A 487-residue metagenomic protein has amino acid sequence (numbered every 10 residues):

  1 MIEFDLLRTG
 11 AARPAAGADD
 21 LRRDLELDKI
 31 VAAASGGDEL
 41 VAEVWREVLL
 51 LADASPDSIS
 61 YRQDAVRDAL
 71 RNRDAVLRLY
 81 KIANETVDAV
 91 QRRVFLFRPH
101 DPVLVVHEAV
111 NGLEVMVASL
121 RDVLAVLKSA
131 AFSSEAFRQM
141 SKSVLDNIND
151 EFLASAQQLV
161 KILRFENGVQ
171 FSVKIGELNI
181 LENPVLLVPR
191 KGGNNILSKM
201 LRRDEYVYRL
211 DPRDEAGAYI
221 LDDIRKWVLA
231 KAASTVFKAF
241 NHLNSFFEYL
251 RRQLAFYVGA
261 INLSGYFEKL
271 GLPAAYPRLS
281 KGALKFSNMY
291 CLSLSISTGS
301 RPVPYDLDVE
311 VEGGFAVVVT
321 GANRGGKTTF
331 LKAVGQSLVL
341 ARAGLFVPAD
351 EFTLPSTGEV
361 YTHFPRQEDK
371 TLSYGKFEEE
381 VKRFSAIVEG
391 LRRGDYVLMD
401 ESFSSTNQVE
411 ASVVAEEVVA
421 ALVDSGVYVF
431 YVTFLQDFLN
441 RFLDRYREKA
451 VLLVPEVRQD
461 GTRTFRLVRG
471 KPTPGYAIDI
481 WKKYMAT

Functional and structural regions predicted by a protein language model:
M1, R22, Y257, L453-V457: Assembly/interface hotspot detector across virion components, adhesins/toxins, and nucleic-acid enzymes
M1-S172: Conserved amphipathic alpha-helical "coupling/scaffold" segments that transmit conformational changes between domains
E26, S198, R447-K449: Active-site regions of enzymes building and remodeling cell-envelope glycoconjugates
L51-Q91, K174-Y208, A343, D424 (+1 more regions): An N-terminal domain-start capping segment
A75-T86, G217-W227, D444-R447: An acidic intrinsically disordered interaction segment
Q91, A233, S385-E389: Regular secondary-structure segments
F95-M289, S293: Conserved P-loop NTPase architecture
K281-T487: ATPase nucleotide-binding head domains, primarily ABC-like/P-loop NTPase cores
